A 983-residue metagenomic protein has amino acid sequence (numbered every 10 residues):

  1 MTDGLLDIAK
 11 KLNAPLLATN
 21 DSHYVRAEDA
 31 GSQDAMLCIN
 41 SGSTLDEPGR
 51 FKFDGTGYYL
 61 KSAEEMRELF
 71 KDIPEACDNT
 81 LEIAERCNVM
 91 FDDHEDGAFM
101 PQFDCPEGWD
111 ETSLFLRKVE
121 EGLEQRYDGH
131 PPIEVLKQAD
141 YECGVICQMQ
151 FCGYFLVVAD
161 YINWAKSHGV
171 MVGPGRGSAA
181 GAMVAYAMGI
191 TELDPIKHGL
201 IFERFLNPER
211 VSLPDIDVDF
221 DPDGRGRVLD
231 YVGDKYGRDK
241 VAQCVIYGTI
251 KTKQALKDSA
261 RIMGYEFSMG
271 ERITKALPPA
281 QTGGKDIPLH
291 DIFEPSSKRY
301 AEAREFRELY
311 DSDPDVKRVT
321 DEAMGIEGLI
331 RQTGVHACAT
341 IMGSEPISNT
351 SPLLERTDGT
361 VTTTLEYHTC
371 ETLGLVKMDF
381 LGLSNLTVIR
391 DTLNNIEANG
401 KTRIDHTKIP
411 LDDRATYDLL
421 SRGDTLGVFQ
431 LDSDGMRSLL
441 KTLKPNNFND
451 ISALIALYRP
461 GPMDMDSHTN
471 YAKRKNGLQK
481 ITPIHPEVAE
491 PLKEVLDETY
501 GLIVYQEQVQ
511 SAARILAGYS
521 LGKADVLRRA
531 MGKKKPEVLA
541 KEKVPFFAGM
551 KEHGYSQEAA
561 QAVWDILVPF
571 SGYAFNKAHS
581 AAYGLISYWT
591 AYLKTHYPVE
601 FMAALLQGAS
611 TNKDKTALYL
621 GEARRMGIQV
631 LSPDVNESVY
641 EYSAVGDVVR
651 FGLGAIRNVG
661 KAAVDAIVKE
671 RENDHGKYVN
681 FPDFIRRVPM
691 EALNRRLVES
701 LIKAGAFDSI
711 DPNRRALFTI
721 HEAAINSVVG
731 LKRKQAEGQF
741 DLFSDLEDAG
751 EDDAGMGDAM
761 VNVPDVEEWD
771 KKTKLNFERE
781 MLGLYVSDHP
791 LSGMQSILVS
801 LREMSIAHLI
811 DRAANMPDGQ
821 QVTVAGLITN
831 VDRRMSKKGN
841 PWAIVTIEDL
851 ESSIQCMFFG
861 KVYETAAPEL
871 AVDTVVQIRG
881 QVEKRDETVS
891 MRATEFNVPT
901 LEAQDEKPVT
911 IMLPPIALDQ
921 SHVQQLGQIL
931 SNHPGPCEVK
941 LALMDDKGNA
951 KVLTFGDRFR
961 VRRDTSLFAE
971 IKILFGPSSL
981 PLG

Functional and structural regions predicted by a protein language model:
M1-P15: Histidine/acidic residue-rich metal-binding segments in metalloenzymes
T2-L6, C77-L81, L229: Generic structural signal for well-ordered alpha-helices, preferentially at hydrophobic/aromatic core positions
A14, D34-N40, L431, L440: Conserved short internal alpha-helix adjacent to the catalytic or cofactor-binding core of large enzyme scaffolds
L16-N20, P174: Hydrophobic faces of well-ordered beta-strands that scaffold small-molecule active sites in alpha/beta enzyme cores
Y24-R26, T56, E95, P106-G983: Noncatalytic, beta-rich nucleic-acid-contacting surfaces in large DNA/RNA-processing enzymes
G31-W109: Active-site or pore-adjacent capping/gating segments
